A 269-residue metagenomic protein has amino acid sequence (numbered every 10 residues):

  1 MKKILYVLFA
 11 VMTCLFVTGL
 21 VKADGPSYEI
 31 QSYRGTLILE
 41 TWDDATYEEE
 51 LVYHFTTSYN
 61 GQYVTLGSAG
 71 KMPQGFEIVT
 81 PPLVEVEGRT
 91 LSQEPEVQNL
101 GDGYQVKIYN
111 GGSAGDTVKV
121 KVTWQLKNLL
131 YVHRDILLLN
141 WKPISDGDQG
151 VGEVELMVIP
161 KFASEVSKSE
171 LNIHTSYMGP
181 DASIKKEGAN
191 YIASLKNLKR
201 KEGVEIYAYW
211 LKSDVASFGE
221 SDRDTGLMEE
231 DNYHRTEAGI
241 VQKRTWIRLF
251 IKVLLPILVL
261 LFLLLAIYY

Functional and structural regions predicted by a protein language model:
K2-A23: Sec-dependent N-terminal signal peptides of Gram-positive bacterial secreted proteins and lipoproteins
G19-Y268: Lumenal/extracellular ectodomains and adaptor appendage modules of the eukaryotic vesicle/secretory system
